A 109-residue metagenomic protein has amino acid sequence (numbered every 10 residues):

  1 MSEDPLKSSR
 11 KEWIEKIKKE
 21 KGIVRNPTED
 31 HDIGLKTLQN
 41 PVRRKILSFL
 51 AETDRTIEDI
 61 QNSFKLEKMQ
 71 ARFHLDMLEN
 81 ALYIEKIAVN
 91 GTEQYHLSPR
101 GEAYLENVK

Functional and structural regions predicted by a protein language model:
K18-K45: Short alpha-helical segments that sit at the start of domains
P41, A51-E58: Short capping segments at the starts of secondary-structure elements
R44-S48, A103: Pre-recognition alpha-helix immediately N-terminal to the DNA-recognition helix within helix-turn-helix or winged-helix
I46, D59-S63: A short acidic, leucine-rich amphipathic alpha-helix
M69: Key DNA-contact positions within bacterial/archaeal DNA-binding proteins
L75-D76: Short, hydrophobic-biased segments on the C-terminal half of alpha helices that form "recognition helices"
L82: Glycine-centered, phosphate/nucleic-acid-interacting loop/turn motifs that mediate DNA/RNA or nucleotide
N90-V108: Basic, amphipathic "hinge/linker" alpha-helix immediately C-terminal to the N-terminal HTH DNA-binding motif
